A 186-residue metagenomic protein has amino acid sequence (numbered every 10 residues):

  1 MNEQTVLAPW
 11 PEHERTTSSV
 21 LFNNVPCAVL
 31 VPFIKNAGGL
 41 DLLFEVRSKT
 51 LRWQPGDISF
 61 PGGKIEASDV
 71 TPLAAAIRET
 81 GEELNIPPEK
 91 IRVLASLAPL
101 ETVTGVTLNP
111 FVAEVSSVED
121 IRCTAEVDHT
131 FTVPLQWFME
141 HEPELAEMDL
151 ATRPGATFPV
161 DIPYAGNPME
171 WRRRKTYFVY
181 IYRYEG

Functional and structural regions predicted by a protein language model:
M1-S59, K64-E119, V127, Q136 (+2 more regions): N-terminal leader/linker segments that precede catalytic domains of diphosphate-processing enzymes
T124-F131: Phosphate/pyrophosphate-binding betaalpha-module
T132, F138: Sequence-specific DNA-binding recognition helix
M139-D149: Short acidic, Gly/Pro-enriched loop/turn segments at secondary-structure junctions
